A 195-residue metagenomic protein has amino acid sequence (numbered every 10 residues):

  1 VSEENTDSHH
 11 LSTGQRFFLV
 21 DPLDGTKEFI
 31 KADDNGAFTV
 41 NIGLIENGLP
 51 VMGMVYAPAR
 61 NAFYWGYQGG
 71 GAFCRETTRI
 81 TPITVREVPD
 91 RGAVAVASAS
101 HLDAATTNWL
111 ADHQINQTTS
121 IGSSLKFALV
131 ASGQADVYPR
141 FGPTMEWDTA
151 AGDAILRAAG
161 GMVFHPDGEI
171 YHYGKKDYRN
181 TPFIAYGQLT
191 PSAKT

Functional and structural regions predicted by a protein language model:
V1-E46: Flexible, acidic active-site loops/lids enriched in D/E/S/T/G that coordinate Mg2+ and/or position polar
S2-E4, G122, D167: Short loop/edge segments at beta-strand edges and connector loops that shape dinucleotide/nucleotide cofactor-binding
H9-S12, R86-D90, K175-D177: Solvent-exposed alpha-helices and their adjacent loops that cap or buttress functional pockets in soluble metabolic
F17-L19, N41, G53, Y138 (+1 more regions): Short glycine-aspartate micro-motif
N41-A128, N180-T195: Acidic beta-strand-loop-alpha-helix segment within the catalytic core of divalent metal-dependent phosphate-processing
T107-D112, F127-T195: Oxyanion/phosphate-interacting regions
